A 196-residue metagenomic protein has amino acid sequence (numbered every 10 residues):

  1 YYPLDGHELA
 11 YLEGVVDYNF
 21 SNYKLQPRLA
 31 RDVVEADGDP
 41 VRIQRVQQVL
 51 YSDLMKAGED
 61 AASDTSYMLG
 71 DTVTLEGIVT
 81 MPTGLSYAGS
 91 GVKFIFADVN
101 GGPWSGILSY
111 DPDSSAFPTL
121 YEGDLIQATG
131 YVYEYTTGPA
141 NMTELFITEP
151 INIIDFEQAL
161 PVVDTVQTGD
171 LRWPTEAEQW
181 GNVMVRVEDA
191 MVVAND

Functional and structural regions predicted by a protein language model:
Y1-D196: OB-fold nucleic-acid-binding modules
